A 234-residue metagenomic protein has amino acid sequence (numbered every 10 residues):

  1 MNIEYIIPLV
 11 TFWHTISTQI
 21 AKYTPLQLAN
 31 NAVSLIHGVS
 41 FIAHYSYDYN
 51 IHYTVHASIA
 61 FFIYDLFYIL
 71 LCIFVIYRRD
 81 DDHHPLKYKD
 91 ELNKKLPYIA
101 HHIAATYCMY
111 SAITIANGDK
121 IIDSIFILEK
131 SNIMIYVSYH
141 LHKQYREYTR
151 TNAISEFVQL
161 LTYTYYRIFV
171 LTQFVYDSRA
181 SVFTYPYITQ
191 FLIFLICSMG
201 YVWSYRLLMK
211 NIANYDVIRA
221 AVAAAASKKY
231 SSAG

Functional and structural regions predicted by a protein language model:
M1-L128, Y139-G234: Membrane-helix and juxtamembrane interface regions of eukaryotic multi-pass membrane proteins
I133: Solvent-exposed interhelical
